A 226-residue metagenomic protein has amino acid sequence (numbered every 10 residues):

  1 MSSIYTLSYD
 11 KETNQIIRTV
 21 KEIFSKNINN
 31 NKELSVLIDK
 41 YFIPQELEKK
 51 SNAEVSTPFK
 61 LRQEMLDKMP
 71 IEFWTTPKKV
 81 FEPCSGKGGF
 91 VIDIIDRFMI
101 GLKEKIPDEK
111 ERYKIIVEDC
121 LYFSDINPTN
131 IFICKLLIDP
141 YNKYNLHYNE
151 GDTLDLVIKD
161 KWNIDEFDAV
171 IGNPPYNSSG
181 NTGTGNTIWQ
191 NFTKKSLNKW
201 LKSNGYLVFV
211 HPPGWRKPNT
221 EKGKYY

Functional and structural regions predicted by a protein language model:
M1-Y226: SAM-dependent methyltransferase catalytic region
